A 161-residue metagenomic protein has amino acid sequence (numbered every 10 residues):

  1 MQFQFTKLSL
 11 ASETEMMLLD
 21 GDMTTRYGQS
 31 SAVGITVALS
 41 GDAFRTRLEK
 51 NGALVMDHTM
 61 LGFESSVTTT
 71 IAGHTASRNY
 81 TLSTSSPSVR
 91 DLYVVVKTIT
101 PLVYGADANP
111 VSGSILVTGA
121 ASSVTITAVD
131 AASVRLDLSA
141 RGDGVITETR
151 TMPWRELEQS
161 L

Functional and structural regions predicted by a protein language model:
M1-L161: Low-complexity, intrinsically disordered segments exposed to solvent
